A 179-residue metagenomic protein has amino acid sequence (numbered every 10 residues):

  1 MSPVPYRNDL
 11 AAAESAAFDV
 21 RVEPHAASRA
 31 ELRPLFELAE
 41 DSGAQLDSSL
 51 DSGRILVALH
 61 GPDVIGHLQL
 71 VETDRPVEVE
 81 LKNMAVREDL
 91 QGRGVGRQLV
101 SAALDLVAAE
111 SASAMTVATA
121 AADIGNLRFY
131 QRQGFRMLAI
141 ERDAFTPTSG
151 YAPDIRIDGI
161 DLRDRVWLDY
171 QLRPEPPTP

Functional and structural regions predicted by a protein language model:
V4, Q131-I140: Conserved acetyl-CoA-binding loop of GNAT-fold acetyltransferases
P5-D9, S15-D89, V100-S101, E141 (+1 more regions): Acetyl-CoA-dependent GNAT
G53-I55, L162-W167: Short hydrophobic/aromatic beta-strand or adjacent loop that forms the aromatic wall/cage of a ligand/substrate-binding
V86, G92-D105, R128-R132: Conserved acetyl-CoA-binding loop-helix of GNAT-fold acetyltransferases
V107-T119: Conserved GNAT acetyl-CoA-binding A-motif
V117-L127, L138, R142-T148: Conserved beta-strand-loop-alpha-helix junction that forms the acyl-donor binding cleft
A139-D164: Short, flexible, glycine-rich and Lys/Arg-enriched loop motifs at helix boundaries that contact anionic partners
